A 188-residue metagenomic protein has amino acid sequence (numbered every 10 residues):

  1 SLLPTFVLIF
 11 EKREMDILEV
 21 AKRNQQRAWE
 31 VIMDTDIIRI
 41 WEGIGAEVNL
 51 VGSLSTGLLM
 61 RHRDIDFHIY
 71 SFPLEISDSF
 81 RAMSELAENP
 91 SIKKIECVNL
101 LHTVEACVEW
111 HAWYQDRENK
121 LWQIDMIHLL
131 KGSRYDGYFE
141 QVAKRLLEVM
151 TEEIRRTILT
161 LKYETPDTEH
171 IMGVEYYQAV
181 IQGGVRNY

Functional and structural regions predicted by a protein language model:
F6-V51: Helical scaffold of the NTase/Pol beta-like nucleotidyltransferase catalytic core
N24-Q26, E30, E85, L101-C107: P-loop/Walker A phosphate-binding loop and immediately adjacent motor/lid segment at beta-alpha junctions
I37-F80: Active-site nucleotide-donor binding segment shared across nucleotidyl transfer reactions
F72-S77, N119-K120, K131-R134: Short, charged/polar surface micro-motifs in flexible loops or helix N-caps
S79-A87: Short amphipathic alpha-helices in soluble, non-transmembrane regions that often serve as interface/regulatory elements
P90-L130: Conserved catalytic core of two-metal-ion nucleotidyltransferases
I124-Y188: Catalytic cores of NTP-dependent nucleotidyl/adenyl transfer enzymes across multiple folds
